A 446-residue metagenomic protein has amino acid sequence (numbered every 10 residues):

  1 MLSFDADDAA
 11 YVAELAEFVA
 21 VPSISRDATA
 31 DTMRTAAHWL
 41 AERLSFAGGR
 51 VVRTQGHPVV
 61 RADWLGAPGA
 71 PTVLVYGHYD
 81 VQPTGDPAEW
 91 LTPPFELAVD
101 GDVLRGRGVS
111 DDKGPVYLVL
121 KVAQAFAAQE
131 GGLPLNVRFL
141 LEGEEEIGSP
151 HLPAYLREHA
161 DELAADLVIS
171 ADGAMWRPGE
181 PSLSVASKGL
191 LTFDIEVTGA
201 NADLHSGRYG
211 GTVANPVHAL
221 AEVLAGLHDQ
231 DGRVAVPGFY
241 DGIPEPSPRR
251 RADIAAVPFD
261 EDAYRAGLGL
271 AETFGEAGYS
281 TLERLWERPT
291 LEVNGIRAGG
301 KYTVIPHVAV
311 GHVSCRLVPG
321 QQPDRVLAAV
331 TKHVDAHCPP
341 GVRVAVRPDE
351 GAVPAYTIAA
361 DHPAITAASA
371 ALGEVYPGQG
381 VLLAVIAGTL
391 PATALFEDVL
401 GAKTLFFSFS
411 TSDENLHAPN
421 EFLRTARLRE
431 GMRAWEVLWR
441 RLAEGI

Functional and structural regions predicted by a protein language model:
M1-P87, V308, D324-R325: N-terminal helical capping/dimerization or prosegment-like subdomains of hydrolases acting on amide or phosphate bonds
A70-L141, E430: Active-site metal-coordination/substrate-binding segment of hydrolases, especially metallo-dependent peptidases
Y79-V81, V103, L140-G148, A171-M175 (+2 more regions): Acidic, glycine-rich active-site loops and adjacent beta-strand->loop/helix elements that engage anionic groups
S110, N201, C315-P323: A generic structural motif
D112-A186, I446: Acidic/histidine-rich catalytic neighborhood of metal-dependent amide-processing enzymes
R177, A235-Y302, H307-V308, G320-K332 (+2 more regions): An extended, acidic, His-containing surface patch that forms the Zn2+-binding/catalytic region of metallohydrolases
S184-T198, F406-S410: Flexible glycine/proline-rich, aromatic-decorated loop/lid segments
G210-D231: A short core secondary-structure module
